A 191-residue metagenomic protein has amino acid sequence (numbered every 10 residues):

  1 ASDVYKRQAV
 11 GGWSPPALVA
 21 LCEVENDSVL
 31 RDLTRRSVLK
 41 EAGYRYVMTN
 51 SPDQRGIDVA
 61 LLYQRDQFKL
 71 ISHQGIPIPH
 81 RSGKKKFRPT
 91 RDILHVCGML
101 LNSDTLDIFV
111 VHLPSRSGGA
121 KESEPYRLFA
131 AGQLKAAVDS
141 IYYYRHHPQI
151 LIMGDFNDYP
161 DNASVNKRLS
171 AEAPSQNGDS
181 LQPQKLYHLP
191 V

Functional and structural regions predicted by a protein language model:
A1-Y5: Short, small-residue-biased leader/transition segments that mark boundaries at the very start of proteins
Q8-G11, P15, V29-L39, Q67 (+3 more regions): Sec-exported extracytoplasmic/periplasmic mature domains
L18, V24-T105: Structured beta-strand-rich core segments of catalytic domains in phosphoester-bond hydrolases
L21-S28, D53, K86-R88, K121-G132 (+2 more regions): Soluble non-cytosolic domains of exported or imported proteins
V24, L113, D155-F156: Active-site metal-binding loops of divalent metal-dependent hydrolases
S28-D32, R55-D58, S117-A120, Y159-S164: Extracytoplasmic/secreted cell-surface and envelope-processing proteins
F109-Y126: Active-site His/acidic residue clusters
L128-V191: Metal-dependent phosphoesterases centered on the DNase I-like endonuclease/exonuclease/phosphatase
